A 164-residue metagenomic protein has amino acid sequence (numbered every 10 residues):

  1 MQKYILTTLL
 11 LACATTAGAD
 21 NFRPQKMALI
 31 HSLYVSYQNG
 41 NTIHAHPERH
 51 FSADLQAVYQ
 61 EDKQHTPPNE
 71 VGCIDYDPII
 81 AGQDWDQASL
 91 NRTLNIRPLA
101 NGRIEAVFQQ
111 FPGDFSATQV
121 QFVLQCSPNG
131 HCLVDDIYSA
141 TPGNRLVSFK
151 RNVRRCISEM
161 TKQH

Functional and structural regions predicted by a protein language model:
Y4-C13: Sec-dependent N-terminal signal peptides
D20-N21, Y59-S116: Surface-exposed, charged secondary-structure patches
F22-T42: Short, aromatic-enriched amphipathic alpha-helices that serve as compact interaction elements
T42-E70: Short, well-ordered alpha-helical segments enriched in acidic and aromatic residues
V107, G113-T118, D136-H164: Low-complexity, intrinsically disordered terminal/linker segments enriched in charged and Gly/Pro repeats
Q119-P128: Hydrophobic/aromatic beta-strand elements that line small-molecule binding cavities or substrate pockets in beta-rich
